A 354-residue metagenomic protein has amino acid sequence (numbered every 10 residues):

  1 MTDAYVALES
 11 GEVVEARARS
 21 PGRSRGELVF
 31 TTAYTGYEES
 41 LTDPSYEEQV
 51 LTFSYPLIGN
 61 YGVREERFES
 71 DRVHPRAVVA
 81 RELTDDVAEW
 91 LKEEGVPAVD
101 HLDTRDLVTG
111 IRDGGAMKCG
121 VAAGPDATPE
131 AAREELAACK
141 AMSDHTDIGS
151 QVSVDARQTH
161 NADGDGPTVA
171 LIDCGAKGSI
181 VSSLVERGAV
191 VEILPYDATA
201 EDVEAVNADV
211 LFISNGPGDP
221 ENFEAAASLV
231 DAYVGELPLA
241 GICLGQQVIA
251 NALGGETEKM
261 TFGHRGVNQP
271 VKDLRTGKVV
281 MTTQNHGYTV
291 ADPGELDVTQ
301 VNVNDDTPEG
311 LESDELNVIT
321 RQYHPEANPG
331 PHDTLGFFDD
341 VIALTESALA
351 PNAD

Functional and structural regions predicted by a protein language model:
M1-T168, C174-V181, V185, P195-D197 (+2 more regions): RNA-binding accessory domains that recognize and position tRNA/RNA substrates
V29, T52, V79, V210-S214 (+1 more regions): Structural motif
P97, T168, P238-A240, E256 (+1 more regions): Proline-centered loop/turn at the N-terminus of a beta-strand
D103, C243, H286, H324: Active-site glycine-centered loops adjacent to acidic/histidine catalytic or metal-binding residues that shape
G166-A170, V190, P238, M281: Residues that mark the start of a beta-strand
A205, V210, S214-M281, G287 (+2 more regions): Cysteine-nucleophile active-site neighborhood
G277-E315, D354: Catalytic beta-strand/loop cores that center a nucleophilic Ser/Cys/Thr and support acyl-enzyme chemistry
